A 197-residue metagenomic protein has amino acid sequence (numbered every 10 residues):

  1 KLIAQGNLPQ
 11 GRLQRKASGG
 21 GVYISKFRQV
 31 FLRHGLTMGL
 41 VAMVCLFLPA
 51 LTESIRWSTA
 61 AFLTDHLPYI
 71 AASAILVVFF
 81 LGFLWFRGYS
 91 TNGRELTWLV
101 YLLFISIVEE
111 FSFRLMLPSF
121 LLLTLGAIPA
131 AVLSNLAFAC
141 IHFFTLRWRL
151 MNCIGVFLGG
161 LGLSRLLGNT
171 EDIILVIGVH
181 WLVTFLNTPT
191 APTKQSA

Functional and structural regions predicted by a protein language model:
G6-I24: Membrane-interfacial, low-structure loops and terminal tails that flank and connect transmembrane helices in multi-pass
G11-Q14, L32, F113: Short, intrinsically disordered low-complexity segments
S18-V30, A42-F111, P118-T124, S196-A197: Juxtamembrane helix-loop-helix connectors linking adjacent transmembrane helices in multi-pass membrane enzymes
H34-T37: Select subsegments of transmembrane alpha-helices in polytopic membrane proteins, especially boundary-proximal
L40-V41, C45, L76, L163 (+2 more regions): Alpha-helical transmembrane segments of multipass membrane proteins
L84-A197: Transmembrane helix-loop-helix hairpins at the membrane interface of multi-pass integral membrane proteins
